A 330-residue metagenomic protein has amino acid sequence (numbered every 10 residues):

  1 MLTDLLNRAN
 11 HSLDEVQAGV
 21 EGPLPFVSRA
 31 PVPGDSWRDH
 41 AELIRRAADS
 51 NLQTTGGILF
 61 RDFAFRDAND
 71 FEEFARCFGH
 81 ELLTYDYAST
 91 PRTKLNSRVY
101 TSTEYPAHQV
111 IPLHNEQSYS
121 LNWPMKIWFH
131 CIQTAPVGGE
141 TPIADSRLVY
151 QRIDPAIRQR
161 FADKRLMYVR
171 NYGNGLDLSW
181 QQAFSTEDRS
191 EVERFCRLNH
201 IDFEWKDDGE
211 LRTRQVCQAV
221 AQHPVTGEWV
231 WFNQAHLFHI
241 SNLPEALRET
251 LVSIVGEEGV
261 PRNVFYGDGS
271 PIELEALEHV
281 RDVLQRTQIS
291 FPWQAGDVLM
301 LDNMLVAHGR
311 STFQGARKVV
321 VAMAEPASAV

Functional and structural regions predicted by a protein language model:
M1-D39, Q53, A107-L113, N122-V298 (+1 more regions): Active-site environment of non-heme Fe oxygenases that use a 2-His-1-carboxylate facial triad
H40-A48: Short, acidic/polar
N51-G57: Short, surface-exposed connector motifs at secondary-structure boundaries
F65-H80: Glycine-rich loop at the start of a catalytic domain that most often binds anionic cofactors/ligands
G79-T93, R317-V330: C-terminal end-helix/capping segment
L83-N115: A gly/proline- and charged-residue-enriched helix-loop-helix capping module
